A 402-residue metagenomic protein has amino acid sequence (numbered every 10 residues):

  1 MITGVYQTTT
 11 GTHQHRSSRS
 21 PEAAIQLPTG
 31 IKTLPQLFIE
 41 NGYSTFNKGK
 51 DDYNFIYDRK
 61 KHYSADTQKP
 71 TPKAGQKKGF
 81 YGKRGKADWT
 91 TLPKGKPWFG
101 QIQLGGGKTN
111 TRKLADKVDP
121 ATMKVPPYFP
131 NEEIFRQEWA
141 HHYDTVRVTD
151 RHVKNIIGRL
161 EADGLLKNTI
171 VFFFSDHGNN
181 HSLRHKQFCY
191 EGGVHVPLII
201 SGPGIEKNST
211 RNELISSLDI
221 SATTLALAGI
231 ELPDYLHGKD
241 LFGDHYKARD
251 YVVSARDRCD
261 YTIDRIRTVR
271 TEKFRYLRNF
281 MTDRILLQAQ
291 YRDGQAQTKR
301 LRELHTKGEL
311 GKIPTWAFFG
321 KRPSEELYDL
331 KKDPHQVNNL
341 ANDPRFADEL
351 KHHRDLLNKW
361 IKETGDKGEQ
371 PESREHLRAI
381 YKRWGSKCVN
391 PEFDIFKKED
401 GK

Functional and structural regions predicted by a protein language model:
M1, K50, I56-R59, K167-T169 (+4 more regions): Polar, surface-exposed loop/tail segments that function as active-site lids or cofactor/substrate-recognition elements
M1-K32, L37-Y43, G368: Active-site segment of extracytoplasmic enzymes that catalyze sulfate/phosphate-ester chemistry
A23-I31, Q137-R151, Q187-V196, E206-A222 (+2 more regions): A short beta-strand-to-alpha-helix junction
K86-W139, F174-C189, P344, D366: Active-site His/acidic residue clusters
M123-T169, N179, I205, L227: A long, amphipathic alpha-helix that forms part of the scaffold/cap immediately adjacent to metal-dependent active
E161-S209, E213-S216, G229, P233-H237 (+3 more regions): Histidine-centered active-site microenvironments of extracellular/periplasmic hydrolases and transferases
A228-E326, D348: C-terminal cap/loop subdomain of S1 sulfatases and analogous C-terminal strand-loop tails that border
G308-E325, L330-K402: Long, internal low-complexity/basic segments
